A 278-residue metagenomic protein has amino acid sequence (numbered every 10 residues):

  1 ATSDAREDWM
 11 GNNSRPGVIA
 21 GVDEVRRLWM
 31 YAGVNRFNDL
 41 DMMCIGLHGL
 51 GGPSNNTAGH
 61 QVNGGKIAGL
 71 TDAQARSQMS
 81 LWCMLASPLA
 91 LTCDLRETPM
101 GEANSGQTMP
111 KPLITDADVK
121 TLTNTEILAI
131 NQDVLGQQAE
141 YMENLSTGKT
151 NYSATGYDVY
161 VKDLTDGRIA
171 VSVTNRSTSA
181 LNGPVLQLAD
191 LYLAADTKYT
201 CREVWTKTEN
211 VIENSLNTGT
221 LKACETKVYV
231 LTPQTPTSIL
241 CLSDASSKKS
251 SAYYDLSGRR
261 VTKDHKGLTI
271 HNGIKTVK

Functional and structural regions predicted by a protein language model:
A1-D94: Glycan-recognition surfaces
L50-G52, A68, A73-S153: Aromatic- and carboxylate-lined catalytic core of secreted/periplasmic carbohydrate-active enzymes
W82-L85, A90-T92, Y152-L193: Carbohydrate-binding surface patches
A189-T206: Solvent-exposed beta-hairpin/edge-strand motifs
C201, G258-V261: Extracellular/surface recognition and adhesion modules
I212-P236: C-terminal beta-strand-rich structural cap/linker in extracellular carbohydrate-active enzymes
P233-S257: Residue-level detector of functionally pivotal "anchor" positions at catalytic/ligand-binding pockets or at interdomain
L268-K278: C-terminal tail/sorting-segment detector
